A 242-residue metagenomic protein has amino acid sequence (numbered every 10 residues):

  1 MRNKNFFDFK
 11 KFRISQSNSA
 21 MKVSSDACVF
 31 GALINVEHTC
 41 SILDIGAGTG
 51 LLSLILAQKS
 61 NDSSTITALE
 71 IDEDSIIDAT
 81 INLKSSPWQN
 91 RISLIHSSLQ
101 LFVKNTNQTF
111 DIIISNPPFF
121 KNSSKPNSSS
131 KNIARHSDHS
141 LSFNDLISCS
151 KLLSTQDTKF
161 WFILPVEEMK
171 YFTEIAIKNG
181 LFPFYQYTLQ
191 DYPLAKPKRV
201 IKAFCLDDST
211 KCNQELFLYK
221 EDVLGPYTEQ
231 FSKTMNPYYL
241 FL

Functional and structural regions predicted by a protein language model:
R2-S41, A47-K59, V200, F217-Y219: SAM-dependent Rossmann-like transferase core, predominantly class I methyltransferases with a strong bias toward
R13, V23, S140-P197: Conserved Class I SAM-dependent methyltransferase catalytic core
I14, I66, I92-L94, P183-Q186: Generic structural signal for residues in well-ordered beta-strands
F30, N116, L146, F204: Residue-level signal for inorganic ion chemistry
A32-T106, I112-S123: Conserved SAM/SAH cofactor-binding pocket of Class I
T80-I81, N107, K125-S128, T173-A176: Short amphipathic alpha-helical segments
P117-D145: Mobile active-site "lid"/loop adjacent to the S-adenosyl-L-methionine
K196-L242: SAM/dcSAM-binding transferase cores
